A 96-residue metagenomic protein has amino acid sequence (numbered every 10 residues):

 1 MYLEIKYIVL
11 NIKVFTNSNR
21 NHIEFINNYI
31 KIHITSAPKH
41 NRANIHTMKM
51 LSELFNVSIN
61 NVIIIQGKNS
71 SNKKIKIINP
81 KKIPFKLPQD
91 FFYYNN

Functional and structural regions predicted by a protein language model:
M1-K49, V57, I63-N96: Contiguous, often N-terminal, cationic amphipathic patches that form binding interfaces
S52: The alpha-helix within a helix-turn-helix
